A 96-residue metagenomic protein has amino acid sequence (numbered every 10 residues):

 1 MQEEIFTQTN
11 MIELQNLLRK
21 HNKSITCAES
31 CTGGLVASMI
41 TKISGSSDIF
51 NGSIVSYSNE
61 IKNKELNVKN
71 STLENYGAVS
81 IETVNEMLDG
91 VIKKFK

Functional and structural regions predicted by a protein language model:
M1-K96: Short alpha-helical segments enriched in small residues
